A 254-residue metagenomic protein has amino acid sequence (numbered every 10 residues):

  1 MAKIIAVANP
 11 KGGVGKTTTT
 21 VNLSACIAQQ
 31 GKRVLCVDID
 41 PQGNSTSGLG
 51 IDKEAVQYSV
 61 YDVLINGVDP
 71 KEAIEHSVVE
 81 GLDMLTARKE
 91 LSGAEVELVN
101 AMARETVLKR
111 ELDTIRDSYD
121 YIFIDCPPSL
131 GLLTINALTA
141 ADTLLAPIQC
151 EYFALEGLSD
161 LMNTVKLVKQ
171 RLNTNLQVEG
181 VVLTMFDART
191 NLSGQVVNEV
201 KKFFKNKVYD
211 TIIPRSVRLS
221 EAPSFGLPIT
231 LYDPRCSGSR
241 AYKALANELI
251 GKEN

Functional and structural regions predicted by a protein language model:
M1-N254: P-loop NTP-binding core
